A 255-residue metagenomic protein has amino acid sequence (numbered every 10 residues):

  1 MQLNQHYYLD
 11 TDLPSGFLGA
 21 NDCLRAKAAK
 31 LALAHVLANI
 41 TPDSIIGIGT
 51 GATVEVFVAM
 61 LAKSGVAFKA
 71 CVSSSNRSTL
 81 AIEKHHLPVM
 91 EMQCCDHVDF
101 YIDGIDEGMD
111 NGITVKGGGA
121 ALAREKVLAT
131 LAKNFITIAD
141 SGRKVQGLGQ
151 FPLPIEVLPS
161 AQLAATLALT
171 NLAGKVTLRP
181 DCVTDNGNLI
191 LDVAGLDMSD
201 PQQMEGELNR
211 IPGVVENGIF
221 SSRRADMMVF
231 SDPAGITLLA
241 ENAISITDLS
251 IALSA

Functional and structural regions predicted by a protein language model:
Q2-K27, L37-A38, R77-A255: Conserved phosphate- and dinucleotide-binding cores of soluble alpha/beta proteins, encompassing both enzyme active
V36-I45: Short helix-loop-beta connector
I45-T53: Glycine-rich beta-strand-to-loop/alpha-helix junction loops that act as flexible
G51, S75-R77: Residues in the short beta-alpha loop(s) of Rossmann-like NAD(P)-binding domains
A52-L61: N-terminal active-site wall of soluble small-molecule enzyme domains
K63-K69: Conserved S-adenosyl-L-methionine
A70-S74: Short, hydrophobic beta-strand segments that form beta-sheet elements in well-ordered domains
